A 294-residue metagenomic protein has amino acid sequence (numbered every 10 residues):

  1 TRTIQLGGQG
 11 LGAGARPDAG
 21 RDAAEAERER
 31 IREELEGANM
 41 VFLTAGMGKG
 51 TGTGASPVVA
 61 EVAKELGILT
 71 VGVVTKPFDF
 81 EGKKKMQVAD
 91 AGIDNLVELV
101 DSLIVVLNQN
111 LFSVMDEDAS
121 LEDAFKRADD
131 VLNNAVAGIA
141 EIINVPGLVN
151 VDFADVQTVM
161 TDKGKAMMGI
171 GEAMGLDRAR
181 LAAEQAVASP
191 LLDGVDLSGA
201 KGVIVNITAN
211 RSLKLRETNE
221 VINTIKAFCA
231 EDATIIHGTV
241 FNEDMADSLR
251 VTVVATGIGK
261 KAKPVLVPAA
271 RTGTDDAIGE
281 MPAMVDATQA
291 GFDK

Functional and structural regions predicted by a protein language model:
T1-K294: Tubulin/FtsZ superfamily GTPase core signature
